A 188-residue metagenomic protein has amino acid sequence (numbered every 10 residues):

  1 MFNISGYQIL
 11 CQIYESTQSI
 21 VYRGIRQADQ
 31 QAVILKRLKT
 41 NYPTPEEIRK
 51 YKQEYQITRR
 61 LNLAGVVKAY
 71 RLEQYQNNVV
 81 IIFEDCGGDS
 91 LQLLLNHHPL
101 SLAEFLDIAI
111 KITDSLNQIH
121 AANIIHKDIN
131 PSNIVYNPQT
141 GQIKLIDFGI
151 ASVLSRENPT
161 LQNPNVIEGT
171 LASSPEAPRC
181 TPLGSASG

Functional and structural regions predicted by a protein language model:
R23, Q30-K39: Glycine-rich ATP phosphate-binding loop
Y42-R60: AlphaC helix of the eukaryotic protein kinase fold
L72: Activation-segment/catalytic-loop signature of the eukaryotic protein kinase fold
Q76-S90, L94: Conserved short submotifs of the Hanks-type protein kinase catalytic core that shape the nucleotide-binding pocket
I108-A109: Activation segment signature within eukaryotic-like protein kinase domains
D114-I124: Protein kinase catalytic-loop region centered on the HRD/HxD motif
Q162-E176: Conserved activation segment of eukaryotic-like protein kinases, specifically the C-terminal portion of the activation
